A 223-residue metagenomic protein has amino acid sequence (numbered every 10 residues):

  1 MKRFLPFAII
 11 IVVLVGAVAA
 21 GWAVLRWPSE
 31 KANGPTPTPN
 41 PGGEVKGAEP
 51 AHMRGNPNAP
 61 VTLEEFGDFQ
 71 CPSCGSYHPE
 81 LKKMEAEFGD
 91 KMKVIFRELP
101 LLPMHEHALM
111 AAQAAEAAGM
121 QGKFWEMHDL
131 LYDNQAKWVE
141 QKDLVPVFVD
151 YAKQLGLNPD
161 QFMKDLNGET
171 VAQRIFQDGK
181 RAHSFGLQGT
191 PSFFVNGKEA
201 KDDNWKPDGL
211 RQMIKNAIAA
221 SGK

Functional and structural regions predicted by a protein language model:
M1-W27, D68, V149-K223: C-terminal cap of thioredoxin/glutaredoxin-like
R26-G42: Ser/Thr/Pro/Gly-rich low-complexity linker/stalk segments immediately outside membranes or between
E44-V61, A86: A short beta-strand-turn-helix
A48-H52, E80-L81, G179-R181: A generic local structural motif
M53-R54, W138, A200: Short clusters of hydrophobic/aromatic residues that line enzyme substrate/ligand-binding pockets
N56, E65, N204: Conserved strand-loop elements at the edges of beta-sheets that form or border functional pockets
A59, E64-Q70, G75-K153, N158 (+2 more regions): Structural alpha/beta surface segment adjacent to cysteine/selenocysteine redox centers across thiol/disulfide enzymes
